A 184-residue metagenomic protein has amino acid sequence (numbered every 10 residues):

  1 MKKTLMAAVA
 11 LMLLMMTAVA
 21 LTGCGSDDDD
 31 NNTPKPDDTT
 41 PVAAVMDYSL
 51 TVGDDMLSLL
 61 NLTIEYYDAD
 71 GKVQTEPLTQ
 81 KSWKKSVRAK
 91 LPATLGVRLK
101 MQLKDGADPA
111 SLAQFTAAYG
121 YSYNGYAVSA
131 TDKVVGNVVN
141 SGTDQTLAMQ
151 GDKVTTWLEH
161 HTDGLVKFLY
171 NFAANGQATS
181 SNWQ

Functional and structural regions predicted by a protein language model:
M1-A10: Bacterial N-terminal signal peptides that target proteins for export
T4, T17-M46: Bacterial Sec-dependent N-terminal signal peptides
V9-A18: Hydrophobic helical h-region of N-terminal Sec-dependent signal peptides in bacterial secretory/periplasmic proteins
P34-Y67: Short, surface-exposed binding/anchoring microloops in extracellular/periplasmic proteins
M46-V52, P92-S111: Hydrophobic beta-strand segments within beta-rich accessory/binding domains
Y67-K104: Tryptophan-paired
P109-A130: Exposed low-complexity, polar/acidic, P/S/T/G-rich flexible segments that act as propeptides, protease-susceptible
V138-Q184: C-terminal partner/receptor-binding element of secreted or periplasmic proteins
